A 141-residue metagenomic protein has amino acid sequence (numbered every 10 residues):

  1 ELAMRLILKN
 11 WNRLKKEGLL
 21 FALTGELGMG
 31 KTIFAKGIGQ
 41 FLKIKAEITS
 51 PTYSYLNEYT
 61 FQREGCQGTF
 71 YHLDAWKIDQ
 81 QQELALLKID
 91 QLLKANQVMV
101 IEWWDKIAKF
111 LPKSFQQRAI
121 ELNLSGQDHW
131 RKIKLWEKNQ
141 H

Functional and structural regions predicted by a protein language model:
E1-W11: N-terminal pre-Walker A segment at the start of P-loop NTPase domains
F21-L23: Hydrophobic anchor at the beta1->P-loop junction of P-loop NTPases
L27: The conserved Walker
K31: Conserved lysine of the Walker
I44-Y59: Short beta-strand-centered segment that lines the nucleotide-binding/catalytic pocket of NTP-utilizing
F70-Q80: Switch II (G3) loop of P-loop NTPases
Q82-L84, D90-H141: Short phosphate-coordinating micro-motif centered on Lys-Gly-acidic
